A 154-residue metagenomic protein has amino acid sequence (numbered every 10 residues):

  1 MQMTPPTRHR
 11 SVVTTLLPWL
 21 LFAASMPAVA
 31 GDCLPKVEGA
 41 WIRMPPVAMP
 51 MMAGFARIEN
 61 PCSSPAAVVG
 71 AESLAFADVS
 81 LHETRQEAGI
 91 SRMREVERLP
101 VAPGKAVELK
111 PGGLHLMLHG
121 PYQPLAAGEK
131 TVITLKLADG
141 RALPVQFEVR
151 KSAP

Functional and structural regions predicted by a protein language model:
M1-M3, A30: Initiator methionine at the very start of the polypeptide chain
M3-L17: Bacterial N-terminal signal peptides that target proteins for export
S25-P27: N-terminal signal peptide c-region/cleavage motif recognized by signal peptidases
G31-P154: Compact, glycine-rich, soluble single-domain proteins
